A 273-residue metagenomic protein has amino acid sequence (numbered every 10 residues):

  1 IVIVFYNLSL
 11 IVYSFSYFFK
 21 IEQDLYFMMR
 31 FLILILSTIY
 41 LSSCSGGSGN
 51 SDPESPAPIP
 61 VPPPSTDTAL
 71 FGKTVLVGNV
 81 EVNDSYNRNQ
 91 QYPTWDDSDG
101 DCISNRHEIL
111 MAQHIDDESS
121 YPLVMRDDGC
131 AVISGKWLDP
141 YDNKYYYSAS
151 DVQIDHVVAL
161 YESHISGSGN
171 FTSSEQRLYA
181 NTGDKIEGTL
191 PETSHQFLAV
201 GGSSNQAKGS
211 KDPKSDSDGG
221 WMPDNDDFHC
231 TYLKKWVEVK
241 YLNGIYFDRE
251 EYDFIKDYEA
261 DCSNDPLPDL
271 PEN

Functional and structural regions predicted by a protein language model:
I1-F19, F27: Hydrophobic alpha-helical signal peptides and transmembrane signal-/tail-anchor segments that drive secretory-pathway
Q23: Cationic, low-complexity basic patches in intrinsically disordered or flexible, solvent-exposed regions
M29-I35: Sec-dependent signal peptide recognition, specifically the positively charged N-region followed immediately by
S42-S43: C-terminal motif of bacterial Sec signal peptides marking the signal peptidase cleavage site
G46-S51: Intrinsically disordered, low-complexity regions enriched in glycine and serine
D52-I103: N-terminal module-boundary/linker segments of secreted carbohydrate-active enzymes
V82-Y161: Secreted/periplasmic proteins that engage bacterial cell-wall peptidoglycan
W137-N273: Domain-level detector of nuclease and nuclease-like folds in predominantly extracellular/periplasmic contexts
